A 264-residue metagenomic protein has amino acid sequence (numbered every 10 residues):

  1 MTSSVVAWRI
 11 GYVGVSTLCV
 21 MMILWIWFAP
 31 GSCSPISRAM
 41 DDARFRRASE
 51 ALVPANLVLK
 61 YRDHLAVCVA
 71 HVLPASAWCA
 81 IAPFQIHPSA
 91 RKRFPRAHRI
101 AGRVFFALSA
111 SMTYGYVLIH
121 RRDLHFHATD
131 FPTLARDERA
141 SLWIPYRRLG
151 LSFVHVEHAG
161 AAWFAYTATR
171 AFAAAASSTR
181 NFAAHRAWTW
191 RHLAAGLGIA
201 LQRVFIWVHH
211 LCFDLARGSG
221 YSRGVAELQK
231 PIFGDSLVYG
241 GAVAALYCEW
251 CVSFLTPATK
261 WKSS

Functional and structural regions predicted by a protein language model:
M1-S264: Alpha-helical membrane insertion/targeting regions
